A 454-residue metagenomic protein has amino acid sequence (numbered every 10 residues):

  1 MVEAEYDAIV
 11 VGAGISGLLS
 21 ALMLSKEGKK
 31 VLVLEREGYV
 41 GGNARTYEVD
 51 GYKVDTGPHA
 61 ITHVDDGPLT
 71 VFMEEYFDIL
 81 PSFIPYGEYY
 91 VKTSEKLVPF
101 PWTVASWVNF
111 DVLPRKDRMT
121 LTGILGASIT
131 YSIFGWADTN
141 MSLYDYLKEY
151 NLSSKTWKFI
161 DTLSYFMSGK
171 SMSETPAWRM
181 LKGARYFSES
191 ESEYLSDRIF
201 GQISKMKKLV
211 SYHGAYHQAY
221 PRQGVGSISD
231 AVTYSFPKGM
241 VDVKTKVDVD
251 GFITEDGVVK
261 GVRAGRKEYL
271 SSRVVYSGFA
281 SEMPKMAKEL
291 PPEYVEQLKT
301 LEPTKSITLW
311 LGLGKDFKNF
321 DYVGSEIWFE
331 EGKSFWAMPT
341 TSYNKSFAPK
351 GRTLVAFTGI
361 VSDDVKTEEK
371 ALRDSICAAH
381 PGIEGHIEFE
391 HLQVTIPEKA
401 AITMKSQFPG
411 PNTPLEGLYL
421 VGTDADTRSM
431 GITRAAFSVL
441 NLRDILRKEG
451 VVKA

Functional and structural regions predicted by a protein language model:
Y6-V33: N-terminal Rossmann-like FAD-binding beta1-loop-alpha1 element of flavoenzymes
G12, I84-P85, T245-V247: Short loop/edge segments at beta-strand edges and connector loops that shape dinucleotide/nucleotide cofactor-binding
S25-V49: Glycine-rich FAD pyrophosphate-binding loop
Y52-F134: Dinucleotide-binding Rossmann-like beta1-alpha1 core, especially the glycine-rich loop that anchors the ADP
S94, N109-G201: Rossmann-like flavin
Y194-V259, R263-G265: Helical element adjacent to the flavin cofactor pocket in flavoenzyme catalytic cores
P221, D248-G351: Mid-domain catalytic core of redox enzymes that form a hydrophobic substrate pocket/lid adjacent to a catalytic redox
P339-A454: Conserved flavin/dinucleotide-binding core of flavoenzymes
